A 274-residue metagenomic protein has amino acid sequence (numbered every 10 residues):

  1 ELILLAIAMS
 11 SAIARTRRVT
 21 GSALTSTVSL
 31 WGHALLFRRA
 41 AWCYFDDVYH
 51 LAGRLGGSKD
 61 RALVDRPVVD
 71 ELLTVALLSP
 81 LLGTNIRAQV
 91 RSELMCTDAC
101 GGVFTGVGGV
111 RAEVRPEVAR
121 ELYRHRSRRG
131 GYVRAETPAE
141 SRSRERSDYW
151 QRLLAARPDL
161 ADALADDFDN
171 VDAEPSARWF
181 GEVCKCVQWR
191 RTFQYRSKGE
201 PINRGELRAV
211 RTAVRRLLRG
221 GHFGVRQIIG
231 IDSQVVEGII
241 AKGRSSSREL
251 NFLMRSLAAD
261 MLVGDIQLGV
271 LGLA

Functional and structural regions predicted by a protein language model:
E1-A274: Nucleic-acid-interacting cores, centered on viral/eukaryotic replication and modification enzymes
